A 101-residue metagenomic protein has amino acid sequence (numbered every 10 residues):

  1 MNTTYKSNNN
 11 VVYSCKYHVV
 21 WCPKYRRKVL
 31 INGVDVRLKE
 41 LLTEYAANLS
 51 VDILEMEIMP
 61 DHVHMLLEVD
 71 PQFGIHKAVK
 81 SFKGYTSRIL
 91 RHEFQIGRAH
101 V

Functional and structural regions predicted by a protein language model:
M1-R98: Basic nucleic-acid-binding interfaces
